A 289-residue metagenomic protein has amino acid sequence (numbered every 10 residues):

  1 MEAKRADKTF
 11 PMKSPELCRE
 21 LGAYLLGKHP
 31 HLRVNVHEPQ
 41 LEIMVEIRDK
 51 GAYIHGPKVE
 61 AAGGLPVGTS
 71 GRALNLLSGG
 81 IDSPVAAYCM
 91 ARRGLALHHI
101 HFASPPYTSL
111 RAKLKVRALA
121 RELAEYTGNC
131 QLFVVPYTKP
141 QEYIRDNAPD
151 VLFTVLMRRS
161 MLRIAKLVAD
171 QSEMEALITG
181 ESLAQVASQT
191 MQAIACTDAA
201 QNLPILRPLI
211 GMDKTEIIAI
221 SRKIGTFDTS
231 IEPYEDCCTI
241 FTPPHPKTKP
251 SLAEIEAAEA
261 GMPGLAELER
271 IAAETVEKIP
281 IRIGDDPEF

Functional and structural regions predicted by a protein language model:
M1-L74, P84-C130, K139, A199 (+3 more regions): RNA-binding accessory domains that recognize and position tRNA/RNA substrates
E20-L25, H31, K58-S70, Y137 (+3 more regions): Active-site adenylate/phosphate-handling loop in enzymes that bind or generate adenylated species
H55-P57, I100-F102, V135-T138, T179-G180 (+3 more regions): Generic beta-strand/beta-sheet core signal
G80: Conserved G/P- and acidic residue-centered "switch" motifs that form tight phosphate/ATP-binding loops in soluble
Q185, P233-F241: Small/polar glycine-rich anion-binding or flexible loop at a beta-alpha turn
G225-P233: A short alpha-helix-loop-beta-strand transition element characteristic of N-terminal alpha/beta dinucleotide-binding
E259-A260, G264: Trafficking entry modules
